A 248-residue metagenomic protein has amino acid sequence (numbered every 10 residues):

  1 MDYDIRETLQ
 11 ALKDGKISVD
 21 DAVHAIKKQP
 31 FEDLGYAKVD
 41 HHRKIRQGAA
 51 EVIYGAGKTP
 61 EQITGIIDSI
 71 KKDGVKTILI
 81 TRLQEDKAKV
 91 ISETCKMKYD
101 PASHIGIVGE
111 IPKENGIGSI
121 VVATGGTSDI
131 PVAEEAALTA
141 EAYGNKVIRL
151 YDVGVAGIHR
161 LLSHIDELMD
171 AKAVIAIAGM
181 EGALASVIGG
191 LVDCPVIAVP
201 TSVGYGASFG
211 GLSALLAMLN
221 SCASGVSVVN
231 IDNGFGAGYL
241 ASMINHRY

Functional and structural regions predicted by a protein language model:
M1-Q84, K89, E93-C95: Long amphipathic alpha-helical segments
E61-I63, D129-E134, I158-H159, A178-V187 (+2 more regions): Short glycine/serine/threonine-rich phosphate/pyrophosphate-binding segments that cradle anionic phosphate groups
K98-D100, I188-L212: Short, acidic/small-residue loops that bind anionic groups at enzyme active sites
I105-I107, K146-E167, L212-S213, V229: Glycine-rich oxoanion-binding loops at beta->alpha junctions
I117-H159: Glycine-rich phosphate/diphosphate-binding loop of Rossmann-like nucleotide-binding domains
T124, S128, D166-M169, A173 (+1 more regions): C-terminal binding/interaction regions
S163-P200: Glycine-rich phosphate-binding loop
